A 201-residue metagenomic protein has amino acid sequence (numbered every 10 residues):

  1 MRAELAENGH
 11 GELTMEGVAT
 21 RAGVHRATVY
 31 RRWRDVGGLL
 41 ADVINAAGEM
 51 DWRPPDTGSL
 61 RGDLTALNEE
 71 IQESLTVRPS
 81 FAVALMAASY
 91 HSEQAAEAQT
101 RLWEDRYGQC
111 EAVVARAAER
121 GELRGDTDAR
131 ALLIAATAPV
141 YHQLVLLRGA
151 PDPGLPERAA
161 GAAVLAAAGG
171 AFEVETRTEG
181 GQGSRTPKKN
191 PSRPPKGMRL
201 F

Functional and structural regions predicted by a protein language model:
M1-R21: Short, amphipathic alpha-helix enriched in basic
E12, D35-L40, D51, L64: Short amphipathic alpha-helical segment with a characteristic S/N-K-E followed by hydrophobic residues
G23-W33: Short hydrophobic/aromatic patch on the recognition helix
G38, V43-I44, L75-E97, E111: Amphipathic alpha-helical segments used for helix-helix packing
W52-S80: Hydrophobic alpha-helical connector segments
A66, E73, G108, A112-R116 (+1 more regions): C-terminal peripheral helix-coil segments that are non-catalytic and often amphipathic
T76, E93-E119, R130: Amphipathic alpha-helical packing segments from all-alpha helical-bundle domains
